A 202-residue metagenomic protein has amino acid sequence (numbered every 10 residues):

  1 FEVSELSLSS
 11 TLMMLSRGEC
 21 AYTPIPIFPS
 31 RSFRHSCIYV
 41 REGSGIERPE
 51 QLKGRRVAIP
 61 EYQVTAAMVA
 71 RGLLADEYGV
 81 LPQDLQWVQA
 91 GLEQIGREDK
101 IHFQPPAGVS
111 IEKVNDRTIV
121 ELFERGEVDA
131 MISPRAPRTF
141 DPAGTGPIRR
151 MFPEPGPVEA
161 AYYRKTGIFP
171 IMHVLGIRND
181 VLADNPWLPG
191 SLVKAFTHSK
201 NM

Functional and structural regions predicted by a protein language model:
F1-Q83, W87-G96: Short, glycine-/small- and polar/acidic-enriched structural segments that line small-molecule recognition paths
E98-N201: Pocket-lining segment of extracytoplasmic ligand-binding domains
